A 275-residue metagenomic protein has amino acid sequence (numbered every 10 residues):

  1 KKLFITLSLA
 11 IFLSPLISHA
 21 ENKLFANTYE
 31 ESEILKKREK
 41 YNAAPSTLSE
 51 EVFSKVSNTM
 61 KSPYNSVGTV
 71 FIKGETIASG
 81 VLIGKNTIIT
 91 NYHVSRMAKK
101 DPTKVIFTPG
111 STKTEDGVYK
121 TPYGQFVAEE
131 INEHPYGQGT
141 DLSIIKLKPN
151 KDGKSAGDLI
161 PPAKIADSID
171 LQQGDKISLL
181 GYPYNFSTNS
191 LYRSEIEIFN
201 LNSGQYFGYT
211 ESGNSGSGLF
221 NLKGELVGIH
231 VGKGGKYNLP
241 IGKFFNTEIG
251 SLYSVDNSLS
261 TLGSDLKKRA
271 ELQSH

Functional and structural regions predicted by a protein language model:
K1-N22: Sec-dependent N-terminal signal peptides of Gram-positive bacterial secreted proteins and lipoproteins
N22-S49: Low-complexity, acidic Ser/Thr/Pro-rich repeat tracts that form intrinsically disordered stalk/linker regions of very
K40-N65, T69, K73-I77, R96 (+1 more regions): Conserved catalytic-core segment of clan PA serine endopeptidases
N86, T90: Cytochrome P450 catalytic-core helices
A98, V127-Y136, K146-N185: Active-site substrate-binding loop(s) of clan PA
G157-P161, V231-H275: C-terminal cap/linker of serine protease catalytic domains
L191-F199: Short beta-strand-centered aromatic/proline hotspots
Y209-V231: Catalytic nucleophile loop of clan PA
